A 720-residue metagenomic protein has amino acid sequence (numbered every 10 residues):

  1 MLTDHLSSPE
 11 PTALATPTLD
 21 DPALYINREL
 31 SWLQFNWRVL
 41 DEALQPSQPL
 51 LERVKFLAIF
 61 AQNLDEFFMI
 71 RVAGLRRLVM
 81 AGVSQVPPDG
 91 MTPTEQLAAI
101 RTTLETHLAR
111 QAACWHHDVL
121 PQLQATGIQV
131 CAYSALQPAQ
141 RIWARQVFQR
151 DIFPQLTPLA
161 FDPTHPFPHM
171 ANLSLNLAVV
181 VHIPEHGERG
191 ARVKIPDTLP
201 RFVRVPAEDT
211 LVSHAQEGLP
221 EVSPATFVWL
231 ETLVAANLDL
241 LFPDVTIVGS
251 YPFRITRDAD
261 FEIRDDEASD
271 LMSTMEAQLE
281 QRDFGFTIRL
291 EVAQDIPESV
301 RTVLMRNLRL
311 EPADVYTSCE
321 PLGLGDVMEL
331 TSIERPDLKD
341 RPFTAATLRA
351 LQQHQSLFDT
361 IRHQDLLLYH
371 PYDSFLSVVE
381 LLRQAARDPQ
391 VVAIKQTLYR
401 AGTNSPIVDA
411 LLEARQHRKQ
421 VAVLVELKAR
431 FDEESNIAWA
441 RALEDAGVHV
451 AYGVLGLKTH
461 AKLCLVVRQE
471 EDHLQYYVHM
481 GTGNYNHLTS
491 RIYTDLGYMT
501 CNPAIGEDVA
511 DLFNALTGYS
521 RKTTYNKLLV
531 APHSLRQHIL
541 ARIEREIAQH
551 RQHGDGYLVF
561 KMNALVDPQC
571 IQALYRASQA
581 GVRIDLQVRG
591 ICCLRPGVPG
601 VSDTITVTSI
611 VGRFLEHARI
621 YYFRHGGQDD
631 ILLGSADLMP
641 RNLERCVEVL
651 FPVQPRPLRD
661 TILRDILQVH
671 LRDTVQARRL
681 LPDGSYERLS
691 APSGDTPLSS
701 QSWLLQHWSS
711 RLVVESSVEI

Functional and structural regions predicted by a protein language model:
M1-L558, R576-A580, C592-I720: N-terminal localization/anchoring segments of enzymes in phospholipid and broader phosphate metabolism
N563: Cofactor-pocket helix-loop regions in the catalytic cores of large enzyme subunits
P568-I571, Y575: Glycine/threonine-rich ATP-lid/beta-loop region of ATP-binding domains
Q569, V588-R589: Long, contiguous C-terminal modules that act as interaction/assembly or targeting platforms
R583-Q587: Hydrophobic alpha/beta core scaffold segments
